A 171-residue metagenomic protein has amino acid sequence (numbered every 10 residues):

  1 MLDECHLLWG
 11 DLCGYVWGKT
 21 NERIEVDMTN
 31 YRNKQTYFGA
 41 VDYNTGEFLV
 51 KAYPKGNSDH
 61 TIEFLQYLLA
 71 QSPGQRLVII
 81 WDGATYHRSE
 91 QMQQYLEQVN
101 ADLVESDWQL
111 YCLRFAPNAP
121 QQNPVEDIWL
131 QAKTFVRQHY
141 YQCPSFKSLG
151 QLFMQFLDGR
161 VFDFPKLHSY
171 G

Functional and structural regions predicted by a protein language model:
M1-G171: Short functional hotspots at interaction and active-site rims
